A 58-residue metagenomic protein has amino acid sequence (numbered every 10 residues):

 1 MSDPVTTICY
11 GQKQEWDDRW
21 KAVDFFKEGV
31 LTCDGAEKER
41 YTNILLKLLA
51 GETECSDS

Functional and structural regions predicted by a protein language model:
M1-A36, T53: N-terminal acidic leader/helix
K38-L46: Short, charged, amphipathic alpha-helical segments
L48, E52-C55: TPR/TPR-like alpha-solenoid repeats
